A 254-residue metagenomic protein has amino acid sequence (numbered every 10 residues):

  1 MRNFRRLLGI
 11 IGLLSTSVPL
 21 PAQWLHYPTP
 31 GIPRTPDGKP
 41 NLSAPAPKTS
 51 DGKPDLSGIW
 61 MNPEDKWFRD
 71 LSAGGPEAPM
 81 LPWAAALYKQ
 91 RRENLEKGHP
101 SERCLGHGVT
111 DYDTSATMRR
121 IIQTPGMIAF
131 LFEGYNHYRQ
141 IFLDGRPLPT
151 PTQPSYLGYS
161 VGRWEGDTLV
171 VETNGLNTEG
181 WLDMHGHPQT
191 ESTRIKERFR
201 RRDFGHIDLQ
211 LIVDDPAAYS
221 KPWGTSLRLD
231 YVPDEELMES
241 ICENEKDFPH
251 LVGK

Functional and structural regions predicted by a protein language model:
M1-I11: Bacterial N-terminal signal peptides that target proteins for export
I11-L13, Y27: Hydrophobic residues within membrane-embedded alpha helices
L20-K254: PEST-like low-complexity, intrinsically disordered acidic/proline/serine-rich tracts that flank trafficking/processing
